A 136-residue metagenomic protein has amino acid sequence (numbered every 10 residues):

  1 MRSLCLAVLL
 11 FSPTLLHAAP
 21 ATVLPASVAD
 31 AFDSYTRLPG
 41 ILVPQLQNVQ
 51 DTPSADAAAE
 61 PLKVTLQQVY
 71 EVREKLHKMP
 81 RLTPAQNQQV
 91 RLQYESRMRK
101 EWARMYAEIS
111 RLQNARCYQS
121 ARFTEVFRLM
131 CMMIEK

Functional and structural regions predicted by a protein language model:
M1-L4: Positively charged n-region of N-terminal signal peptides that target proteins for export
L6-L10: Hydrophobic helical h-region of N-terminal Sec-dependent signal peptides in bacterial secretory/periplasmic proteins
S12-P13, A18: N-terminal signal peptide c-region/cleavage motif recognized by signal peptidases
A19-E60, M132-K136: Immediate post-signal-peptide N-terminus of mature secreted/exported proteins
T65-K136: Compact alpha-helical subdomains of small soluble proteins
